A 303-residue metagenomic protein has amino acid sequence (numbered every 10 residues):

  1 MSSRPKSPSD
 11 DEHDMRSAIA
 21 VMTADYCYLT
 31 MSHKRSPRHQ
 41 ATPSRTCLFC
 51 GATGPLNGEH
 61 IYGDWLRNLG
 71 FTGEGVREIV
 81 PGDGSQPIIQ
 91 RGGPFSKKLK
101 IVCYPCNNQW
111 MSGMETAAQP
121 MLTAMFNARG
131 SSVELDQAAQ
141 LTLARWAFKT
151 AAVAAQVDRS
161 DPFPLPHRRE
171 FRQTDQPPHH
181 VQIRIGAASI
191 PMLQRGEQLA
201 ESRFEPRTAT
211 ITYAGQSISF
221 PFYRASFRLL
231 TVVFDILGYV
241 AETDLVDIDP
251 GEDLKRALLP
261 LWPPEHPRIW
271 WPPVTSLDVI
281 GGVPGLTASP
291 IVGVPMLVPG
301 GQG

Functional and structural regions predicted by a protein language model:
S2-S3, S7-S9, S17: Serine residues within intrinsically disordered or low-complexity segments
K6-D10, P164-G303: C-terminal, charged low-complexity interaction regions
D11-G113: An N-terminal structural lobe/cap that precedes and organizes the functional/catalytic core across diverse proteins
I19, V76, C106, M114 (+4 more regions): Generic structural signal of hydrophobic/aromatic residues within well-ordered alpha-helices of folded domains
S32-Q40, Q90-R159: Catalytic cores of phosphodiester-bond-cleaving enzymes
S44, L48, E134, F220-P221: Intrinsically disordered, low-complexity boundary segments flanking structured domains
I79-V80, S132-Q137, H266-R268: Short C-terminal domain-edge/linker segments immediately following a structured domain
V80-I89, G130, A200-T212: Low-complexity, polar-biased intrinsically disordered regions enriched in Pro/Ser/Thr/Gly
